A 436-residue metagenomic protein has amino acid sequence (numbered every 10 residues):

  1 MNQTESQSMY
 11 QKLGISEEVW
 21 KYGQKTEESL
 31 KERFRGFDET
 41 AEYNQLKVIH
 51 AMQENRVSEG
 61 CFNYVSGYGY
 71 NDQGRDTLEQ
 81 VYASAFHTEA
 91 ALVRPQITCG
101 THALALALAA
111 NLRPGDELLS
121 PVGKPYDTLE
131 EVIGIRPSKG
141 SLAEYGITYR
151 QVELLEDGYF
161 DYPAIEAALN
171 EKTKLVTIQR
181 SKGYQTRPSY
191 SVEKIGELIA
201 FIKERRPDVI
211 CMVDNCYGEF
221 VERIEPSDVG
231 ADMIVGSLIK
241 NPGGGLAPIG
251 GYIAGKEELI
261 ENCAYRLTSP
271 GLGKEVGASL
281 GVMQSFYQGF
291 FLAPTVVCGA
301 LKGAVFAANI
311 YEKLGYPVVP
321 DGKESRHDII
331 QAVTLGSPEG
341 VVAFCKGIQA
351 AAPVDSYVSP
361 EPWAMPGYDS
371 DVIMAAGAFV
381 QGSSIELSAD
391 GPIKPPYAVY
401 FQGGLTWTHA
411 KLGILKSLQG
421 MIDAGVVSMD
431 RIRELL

Functional and structural regions predicted by a protein language model:
M1: Interfaces and regulatory segments of ATP-dependent nucleotide/adenylate/phosphodiester-chemistry enzymes
T4-E27, K31, D38, V48-E54 (+8 more regions): Conserved PLP-enzyme active-site core in the AAT-like
Y64: Aromatic- and Gly/Pro-rich donor/ligand-binding loops that form nucleotide- or phosphate-bearing donor binding pockets
A85-T88: Flexible linker/loop signature enriched in Pro/Ser/Thr and Pro/Gly
E312-L435: Conserved C-terminal alpha-helix-loop-beta "cap" of PLP-dependent enzymes that closes/shapes the active-site mouth
